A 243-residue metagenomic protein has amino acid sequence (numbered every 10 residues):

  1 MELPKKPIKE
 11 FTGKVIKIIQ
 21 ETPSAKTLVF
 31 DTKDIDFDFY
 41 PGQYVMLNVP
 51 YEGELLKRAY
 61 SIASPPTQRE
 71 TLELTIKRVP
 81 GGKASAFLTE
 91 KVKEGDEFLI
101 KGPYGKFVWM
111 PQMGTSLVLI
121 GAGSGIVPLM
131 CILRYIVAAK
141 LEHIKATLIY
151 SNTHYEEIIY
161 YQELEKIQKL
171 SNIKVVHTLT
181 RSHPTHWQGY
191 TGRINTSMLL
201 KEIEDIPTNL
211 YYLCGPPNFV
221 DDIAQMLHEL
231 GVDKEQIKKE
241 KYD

Functional and structural regions predicted by a protein language model:
E2-D96, T115, N152-H154, L179-S182: Ferredoxin-reductase
K5-K9, T147-D243: Reductase modules of NAD(P)H-dependent flavoproteins
G42, G125, P216: Short, conserved phosphate/pyrophosphate- and ester-handling motifs at nucleotide-, phospho-/glycolipid
G102-G114: A short, basic/flexible loop-to-alpha-helix module at the beginning of a structural domain
G114, A138-K145: Conserved S-adenosyl-L-methionine
L117-V118, Y212: Conserved beta-strand elements of the Class I
M130-A138: Histidine-anchored nucleotide/phosphate-binding helix
